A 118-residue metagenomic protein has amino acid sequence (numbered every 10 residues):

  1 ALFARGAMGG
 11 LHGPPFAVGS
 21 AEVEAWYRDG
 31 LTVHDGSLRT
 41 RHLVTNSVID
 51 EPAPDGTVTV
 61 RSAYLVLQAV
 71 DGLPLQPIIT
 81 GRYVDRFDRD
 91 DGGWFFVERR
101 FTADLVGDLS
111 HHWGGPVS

Functional and structural regions predicted by a protein language model:
A1-Y64: A solvent-exposed, acidic/Ser-Thr-rich amphipathic alpha-helical stretch
G10, V18, Q68-A69, D104-G107: Short catalytic/ligand-binding loop motif for oxyanion handling, primarily in non-cytosolic enzymes, centered on
H42-T45, I79-Y83: Short beta-strand or tight-loop elements that sit immediately N-terminal to catalytic metal-binding acidic residues
T57-T59, T80-W113: Short beta-strand edge/turn micro-motifs at domain boundaries
Y64-Q68, F87: Beta-strand elements of well-folded, non-transmembrane domains
L67-Q76: Short, cysteine-centered beta-strand-loop-beta hairpins and adjacent loop/turn segments enriched in charged/polar
G115-V117: Flexible, surface-exposed loop regions and adjacent strand-edge segments of Gram-negative outer-membrane beta-barrel
